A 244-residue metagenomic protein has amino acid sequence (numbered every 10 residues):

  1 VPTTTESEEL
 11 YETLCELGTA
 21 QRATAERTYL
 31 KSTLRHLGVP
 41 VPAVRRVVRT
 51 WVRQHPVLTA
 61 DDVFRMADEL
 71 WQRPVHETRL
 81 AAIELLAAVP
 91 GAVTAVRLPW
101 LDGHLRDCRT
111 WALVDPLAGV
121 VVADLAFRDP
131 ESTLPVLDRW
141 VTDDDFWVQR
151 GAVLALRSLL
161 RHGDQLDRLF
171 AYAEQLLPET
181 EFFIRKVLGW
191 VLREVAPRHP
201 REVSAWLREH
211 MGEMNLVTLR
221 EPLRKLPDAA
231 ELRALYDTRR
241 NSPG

Functional and structural regions predicted by a protein language model:
V1-G244: Alpha-helical scaffold domains
